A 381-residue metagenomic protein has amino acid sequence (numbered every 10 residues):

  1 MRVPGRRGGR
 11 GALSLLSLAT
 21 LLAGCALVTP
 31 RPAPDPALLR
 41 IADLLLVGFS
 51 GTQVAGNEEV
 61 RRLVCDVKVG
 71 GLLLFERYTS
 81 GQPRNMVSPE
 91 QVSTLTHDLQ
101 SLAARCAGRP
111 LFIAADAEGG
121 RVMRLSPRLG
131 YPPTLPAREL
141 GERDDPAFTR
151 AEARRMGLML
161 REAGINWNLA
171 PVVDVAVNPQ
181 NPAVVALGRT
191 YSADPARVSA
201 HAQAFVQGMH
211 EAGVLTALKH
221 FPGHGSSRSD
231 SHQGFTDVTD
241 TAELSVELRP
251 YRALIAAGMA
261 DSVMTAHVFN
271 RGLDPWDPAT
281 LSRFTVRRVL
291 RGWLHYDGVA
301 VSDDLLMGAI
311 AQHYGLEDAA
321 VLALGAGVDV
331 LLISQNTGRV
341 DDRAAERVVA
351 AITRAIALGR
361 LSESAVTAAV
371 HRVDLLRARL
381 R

Functional and structural regions predicted by a protein language model:
R2-L16: Bacterial N-terminal signal peptides that target proteins for export
S14-G24: Bacterial N-terminal signal peptides
A26-L129, L331-I333, L375: N-terminal hydrophobic targeting/anchoring segments and the immediately downstream early-domain regions of hydrolases
L44-G48, G70-F75, P110-A115, R121 (+6 more regions): Structural recognition of the beta-strand scaffold that forms the well-ordered cores of secreted hydrolase catalytic
A55-G56, Q82-R105, R197-L361: Second-shell residues forming the walls of enzyme active-site clefts
S88-V92, E142-R155, A196-S199: Glycine-rich anion/phosphate-binding loops
P127-L129, L135-E139, R154-S245, R252: Surface-exposed loop and adjacent secondary-structure segments within mature catalytic domains
I356-R381: Mid-to-C-terminal alpha-helical segments outside catalytic/metal-binding sites
